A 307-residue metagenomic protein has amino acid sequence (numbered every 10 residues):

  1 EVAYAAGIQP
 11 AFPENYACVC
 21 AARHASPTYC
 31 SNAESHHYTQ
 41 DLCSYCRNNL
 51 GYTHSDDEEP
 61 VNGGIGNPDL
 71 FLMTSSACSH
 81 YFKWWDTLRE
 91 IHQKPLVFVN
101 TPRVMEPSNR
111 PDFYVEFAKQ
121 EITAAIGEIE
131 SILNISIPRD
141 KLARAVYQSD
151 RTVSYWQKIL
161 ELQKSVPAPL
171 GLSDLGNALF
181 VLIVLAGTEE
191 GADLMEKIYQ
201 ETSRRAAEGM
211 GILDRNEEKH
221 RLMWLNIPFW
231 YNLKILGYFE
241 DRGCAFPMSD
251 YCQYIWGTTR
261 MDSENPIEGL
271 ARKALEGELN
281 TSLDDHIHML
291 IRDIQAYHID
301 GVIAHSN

Functional and structural regions predicted by a protein language model:
E1, M73-A77, W224-F229, S306-N307: Structural motif
Y4-A33, M223-Q295: Redox- and metal-dependent alpha/beta enzyme cores, enriched for Fe-S-associated oxidoreductases and cofactor-handling
A11, L72, V97-V99, P247 (+1 more regions): Hydrophobic/aromatic beta-strand patches that form the interior of the parallel beta-sheet core in alpha/beta enzyme
V19-K119: Active-site and donor-binding regions of nucleotide-sugar-utilizing enzymes
A33-Q40, Y114-G127, P266-G277: A polyampholytic, Gly/Pro-enriched intrinsically disordered region
S44-E59, A124-V146, A274-H298: Extended, charge-rich low-complexity interaction segments
P68, I294, H298-A304: Proline-aspartate-enriched helix->loop->beta-strand connector
K119, T123-T258, L283: A charged, amphipathic alpha-helical module
